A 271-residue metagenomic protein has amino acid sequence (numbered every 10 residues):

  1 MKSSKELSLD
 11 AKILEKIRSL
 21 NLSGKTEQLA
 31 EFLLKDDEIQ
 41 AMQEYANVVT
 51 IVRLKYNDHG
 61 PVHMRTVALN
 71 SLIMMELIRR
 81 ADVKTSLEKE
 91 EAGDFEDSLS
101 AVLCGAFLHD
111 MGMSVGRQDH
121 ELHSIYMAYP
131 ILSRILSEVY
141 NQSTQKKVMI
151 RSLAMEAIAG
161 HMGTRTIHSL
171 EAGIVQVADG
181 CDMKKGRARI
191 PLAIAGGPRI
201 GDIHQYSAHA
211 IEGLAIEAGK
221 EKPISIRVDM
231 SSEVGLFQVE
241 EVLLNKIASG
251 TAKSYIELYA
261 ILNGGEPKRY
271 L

Functional and structural regions predicted by a protein language model:
M1-L34, Y56-D58, L69-E96, L108 (+3 more regions): Divalent metal-dependent phosphate-bond-processing catalytic cores, especially two-metal-ion Mg2+/Mn2+ enzymes that act
Q28-I51: Short alpha-helical hairpin
Q43-V62, M74: Glycine-rich, flexible beta-strand/loop modules in the N-terminal catalytic cores of phosphate-handling
L54-T66, M113-H123, T144: Active-site metal-coordination segments of metallo-dependent hydrolases
H63-M64, S98, A154: Hydrophobic alpha-helical transmembrane segments of integral membrane proteins, especially multi-pass transporters
A101-G105: Active-site alpha-helix of zinc metalloproteases
D119, H123, L132-I167: Contiguous mid-protein beta-loop-alpha structural module that forms a pocket-lining wall or clamp of enzyme active
